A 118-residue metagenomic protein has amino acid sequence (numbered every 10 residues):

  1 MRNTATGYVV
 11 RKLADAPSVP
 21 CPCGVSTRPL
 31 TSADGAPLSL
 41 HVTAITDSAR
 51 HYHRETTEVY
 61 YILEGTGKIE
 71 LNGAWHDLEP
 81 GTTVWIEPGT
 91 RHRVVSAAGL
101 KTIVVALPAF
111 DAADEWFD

Functional and structural regions predicted by a protein language model:
M1-L40, A49: A short, N-terminal "cap"/entry segment at the start of jelly-roll beta-barrel domains of the cupin/DSBH fold
T27, Y52, I69-L71, T102-V104: Short hydrophobic/aromatic-rich beta-strand segments that constitute the beta-sheet cores of beta-sandwich/beta-barrel
P29-S32, H41, S48-R54, V95-S96 (+1 more regions): Short histidine-centered beta-strand/loop micro-motifs that create catalytic or ligand/metal-coordination sites
T43-I45, R54-I69: Short, conserved beta-strand element in jelly-roll/cupin
T46, E70-A74, A97: Short strand-coil-strand connectors
L63-E64, E79-P80, A98: A cytosolic small-molecule/anion-sensing beta-strand core signal
G73-G89: Short acidic-glycine-tyrosine-enriched beta hairpin
P88-A113: Ligand-binding loop in jelly-roll beta-barrel domains
